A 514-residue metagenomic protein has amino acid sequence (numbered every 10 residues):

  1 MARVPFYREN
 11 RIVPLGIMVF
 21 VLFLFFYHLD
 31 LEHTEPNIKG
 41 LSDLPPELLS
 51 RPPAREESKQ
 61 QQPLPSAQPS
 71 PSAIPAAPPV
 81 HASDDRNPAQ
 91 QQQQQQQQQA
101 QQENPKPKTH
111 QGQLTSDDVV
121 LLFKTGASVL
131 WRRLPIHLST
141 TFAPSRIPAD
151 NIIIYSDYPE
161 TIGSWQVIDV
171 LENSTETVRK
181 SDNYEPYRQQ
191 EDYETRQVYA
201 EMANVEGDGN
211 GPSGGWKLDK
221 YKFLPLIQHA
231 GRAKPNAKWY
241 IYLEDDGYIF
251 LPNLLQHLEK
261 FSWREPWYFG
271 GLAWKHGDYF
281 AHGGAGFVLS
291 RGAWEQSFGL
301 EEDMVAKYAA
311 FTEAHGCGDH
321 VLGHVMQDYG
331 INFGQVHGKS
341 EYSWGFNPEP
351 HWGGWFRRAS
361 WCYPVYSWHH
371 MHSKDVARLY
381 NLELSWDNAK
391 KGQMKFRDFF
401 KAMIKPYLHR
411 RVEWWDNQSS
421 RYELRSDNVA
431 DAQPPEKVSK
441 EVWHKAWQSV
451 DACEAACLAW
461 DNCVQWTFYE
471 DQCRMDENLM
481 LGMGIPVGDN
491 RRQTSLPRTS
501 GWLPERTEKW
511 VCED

Functional and structural regions predicted by a protein language model:
M1-E57: N-terminal signal-anchor transmembrane helix specifying type II single-pass membrane topology of secretory-pathway
Q60-L64, A89-Q102: Low-complexity, intrinsically disordered transcriptional activation domains enriched in glutamine and histidine
S116, I136-D150: Short, acidic, metal-binding catalytic loop of nucleotide-sugar glycosyltransferases
D157-A237: Active-site-proximal specificity loops/subdomain of glycosyltransferases
Y240: Short aromatic/hydrophobic "clamp" motif used to bind/position activated sugar donors
F250-W274: Conserved donor-nucleotide/metal-binding helix-loop-beta segment in metal-dependent transferases, i.e., the alpha-helix
P252, G271-L272, G292-D375, W443 (+1 more regions): Catalytic core and acceptor-binding pocket of nucleotide-sugar-dependent glycosyltransferases
K401, K405, H409-D514: Extracellular disulfide-rich cysteine clusters
